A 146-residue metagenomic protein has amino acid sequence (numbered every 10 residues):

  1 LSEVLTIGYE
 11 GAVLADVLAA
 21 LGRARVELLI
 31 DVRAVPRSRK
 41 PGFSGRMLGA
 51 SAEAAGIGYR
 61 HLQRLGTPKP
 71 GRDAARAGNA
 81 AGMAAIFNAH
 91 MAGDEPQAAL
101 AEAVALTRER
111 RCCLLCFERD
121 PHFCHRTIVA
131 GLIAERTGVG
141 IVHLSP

Functional and structural regions predicted by a protein language model:
L1-P146: Residues lining hydrophobic/aromatic ligand-binding pockets adjacent to catalytic sites
